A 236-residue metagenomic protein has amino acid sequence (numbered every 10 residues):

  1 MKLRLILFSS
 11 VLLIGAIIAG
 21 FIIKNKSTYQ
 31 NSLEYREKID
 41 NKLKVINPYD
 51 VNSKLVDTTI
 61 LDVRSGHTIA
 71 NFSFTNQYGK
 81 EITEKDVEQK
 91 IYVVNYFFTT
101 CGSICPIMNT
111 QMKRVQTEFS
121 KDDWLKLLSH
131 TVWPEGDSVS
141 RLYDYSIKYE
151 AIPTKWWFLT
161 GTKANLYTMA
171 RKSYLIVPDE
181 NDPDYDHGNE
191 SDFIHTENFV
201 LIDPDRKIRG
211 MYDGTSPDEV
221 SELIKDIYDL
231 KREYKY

Functional and structural regions predicted by a protein language model:
M1-I69: N-terminal targeting signals for export/organelle localization
A70, I82-M112, L127-S129: Short active-site neighborhood of thiol/selenol oxidoreductases, capturing the structured segment around
S73-F74, L201: Hydrophobic beta-strand positions
V94, F98-C101, T131-V132, K155-W156 (+2 more regions): Second-shell loop/turn segments in exported
C105-T110, I227-Y236: Short, solvent-exposed cationic patches
N109-M169: Structural microenvironment flanking redox-active thiols in thiol-disulfide oxidoreductases
K163-Y228: Thiol/disulfide oxidoreductase modules built on the thioredoxin-like
